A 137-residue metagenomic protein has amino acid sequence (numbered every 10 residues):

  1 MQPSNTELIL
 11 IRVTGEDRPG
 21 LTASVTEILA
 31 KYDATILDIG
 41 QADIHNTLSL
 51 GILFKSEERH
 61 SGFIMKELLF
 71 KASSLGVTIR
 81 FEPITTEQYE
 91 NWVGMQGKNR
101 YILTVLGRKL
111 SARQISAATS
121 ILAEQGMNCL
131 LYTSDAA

Functional and structural regions predicted by a protein language model:
N5-V13, G97-G107: Short glycine-/aliphatic-rich beta-strand segments at the starts of folded cytosolic domains
V13-L21, L106-R113: Short, surface-exposed ligand-recognition loops at beta-strand->loop->(often short) alpha-helix junctions that present
G20-L21, R59-M65, R113-Q114: Short, conserved charged micro-motifs
T22-S24, L37-I39, R113-T119, A123 (+1 more regions): A structural feature that tracks compact, well-ordered secondary-structure segments with a strong bias toward
V25, I64-A72, A118, L122: Short amphipathic alpha-helices in soluble, non-transmembrane regions that often serve as interface/regulatory elements
D38-E57, Q88-E90: Short, charge-patterned binding micro-sites
S73-T86, L131: Conserved short beta-strand edge segments in small beta-sheet-based binding/regulatory domains
Y132-A137: Conserved small/polar residues in nucleotide/adenosyl-binding loops
